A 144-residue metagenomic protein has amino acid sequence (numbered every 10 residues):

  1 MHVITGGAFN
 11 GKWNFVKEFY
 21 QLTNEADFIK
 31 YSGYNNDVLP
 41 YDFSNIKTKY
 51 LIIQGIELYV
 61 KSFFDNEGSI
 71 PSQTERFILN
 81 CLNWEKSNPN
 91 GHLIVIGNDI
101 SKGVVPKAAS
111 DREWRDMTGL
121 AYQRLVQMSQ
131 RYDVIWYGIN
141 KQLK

Functional and structural regions predicted by a protein language model:
M1-N36: Glycine-rich P-loop/Walker A and Walker A-like loops and their local beta1-loop-alpha1 context in P-loop NTPases
V3, Y50-Q54, I94-I96: Structural motif
G6, G55, Y137: Active-site donor-binding loop signature of nucleotide-sugar glycosyltransferases
N10, E57-Y59, I100-S101, N140: Short, solvent-exposed loop/turn segments at secondary-structure junctions
F15, Y59-S62, W114: Broad hydrophobic/π-residue packing in well-ordered secondary structure
A26-P89: Conserved nucleotide-sensing/catalytic segment adjacent to the nucleotide-binding pocket in NTP-handling enzymes
E67-K144: Replace "adjacent to P-loop NTPase cores in ATP/GTP-dependent enzymes" with "adjacent to NTP-binding cores
